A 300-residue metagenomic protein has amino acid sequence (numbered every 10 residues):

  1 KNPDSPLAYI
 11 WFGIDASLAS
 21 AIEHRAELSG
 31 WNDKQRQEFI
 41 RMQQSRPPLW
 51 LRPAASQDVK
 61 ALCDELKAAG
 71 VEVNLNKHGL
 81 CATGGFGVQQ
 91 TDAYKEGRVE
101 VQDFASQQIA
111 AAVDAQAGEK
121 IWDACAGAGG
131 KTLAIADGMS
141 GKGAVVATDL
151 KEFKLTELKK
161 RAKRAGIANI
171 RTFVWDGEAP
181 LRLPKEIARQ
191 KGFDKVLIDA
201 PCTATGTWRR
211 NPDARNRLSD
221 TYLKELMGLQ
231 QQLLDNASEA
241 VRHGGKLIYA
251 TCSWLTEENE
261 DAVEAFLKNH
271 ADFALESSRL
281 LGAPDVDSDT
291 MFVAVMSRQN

Functional and structural regions predicted by a protein language model:
K1-N300: S-adenosylmethionine
